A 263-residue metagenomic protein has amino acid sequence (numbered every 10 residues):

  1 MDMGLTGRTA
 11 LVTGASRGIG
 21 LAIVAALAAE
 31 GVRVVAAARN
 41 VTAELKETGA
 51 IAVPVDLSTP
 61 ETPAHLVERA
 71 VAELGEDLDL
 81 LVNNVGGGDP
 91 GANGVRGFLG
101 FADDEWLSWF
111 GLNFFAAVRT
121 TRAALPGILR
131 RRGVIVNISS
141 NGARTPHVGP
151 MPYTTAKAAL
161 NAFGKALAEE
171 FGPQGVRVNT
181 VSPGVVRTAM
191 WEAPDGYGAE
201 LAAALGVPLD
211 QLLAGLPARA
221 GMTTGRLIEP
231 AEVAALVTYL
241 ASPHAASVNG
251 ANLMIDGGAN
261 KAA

Functional and structural regions predicted by a protein language model:
T9, S16-R17: Conserved glycine-rich cofactor-binding loop
A92-F110, A218: Substrate-binding pocket helix/loop in short-chain dehydrogenase/reductase
T121, A156, G164: Active-site helix of classical SDR
P126, E169-E170, A246: Alpha-helical segment proximal to the catalytic Tyr-Lys
S140: Residue(s) in the substrate-gating loop at a strand-loop-helix junction that position the organic substrate next
T145, R226, V237-T238, N249-A263: Short C-terminal tail/terminal secondary-structure segment of NAD(P)H-dependent dehydrogenase/reductase domains
G172, R177, V248-G250: Short, small/polar-rich loop/turn modules that mediate ligand/substrate recognition or access, typified
